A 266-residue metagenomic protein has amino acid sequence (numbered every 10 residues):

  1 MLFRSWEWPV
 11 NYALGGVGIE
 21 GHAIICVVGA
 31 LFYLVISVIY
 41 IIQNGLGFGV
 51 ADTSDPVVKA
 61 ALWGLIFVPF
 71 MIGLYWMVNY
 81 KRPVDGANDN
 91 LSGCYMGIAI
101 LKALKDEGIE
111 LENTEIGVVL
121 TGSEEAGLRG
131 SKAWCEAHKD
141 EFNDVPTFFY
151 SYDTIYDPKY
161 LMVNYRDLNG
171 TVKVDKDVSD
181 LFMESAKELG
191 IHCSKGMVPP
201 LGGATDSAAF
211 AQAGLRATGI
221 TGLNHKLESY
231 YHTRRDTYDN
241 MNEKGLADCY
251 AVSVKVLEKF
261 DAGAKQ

Functional and structural regions predicted by a protein language model:
M1-L2: Short, small-residue-biased leader/transition segments that mark boundaries at the very start of proteins
P9, A13, I19-A23, D85-S92 (+1 more regions): Short alpha-helix boundary/capping segments
A13-V27, S54-A61: Juxtamembrane/start-of-transmembrane alpha-helix segments at the extracytoplasmic/lumenal side of membrane anchors
G18, Y75-W76, C193, S229: Short hydrophobic/aromatic segments of transmembrane alpha-helices and their interfaces
G21-I42: Low-complexity, serine/threonine/proline-enriched polar segments
I36-V174, S185, P199-G202, D206-S207: Acidic/histidine-rich catalytic neighborhood of metal-dependent amide-processing enzymes
I155-Q266: Active-site-adjacent substrate-binding region of metalloamidase/peptidase-like peptide-processing proteins
